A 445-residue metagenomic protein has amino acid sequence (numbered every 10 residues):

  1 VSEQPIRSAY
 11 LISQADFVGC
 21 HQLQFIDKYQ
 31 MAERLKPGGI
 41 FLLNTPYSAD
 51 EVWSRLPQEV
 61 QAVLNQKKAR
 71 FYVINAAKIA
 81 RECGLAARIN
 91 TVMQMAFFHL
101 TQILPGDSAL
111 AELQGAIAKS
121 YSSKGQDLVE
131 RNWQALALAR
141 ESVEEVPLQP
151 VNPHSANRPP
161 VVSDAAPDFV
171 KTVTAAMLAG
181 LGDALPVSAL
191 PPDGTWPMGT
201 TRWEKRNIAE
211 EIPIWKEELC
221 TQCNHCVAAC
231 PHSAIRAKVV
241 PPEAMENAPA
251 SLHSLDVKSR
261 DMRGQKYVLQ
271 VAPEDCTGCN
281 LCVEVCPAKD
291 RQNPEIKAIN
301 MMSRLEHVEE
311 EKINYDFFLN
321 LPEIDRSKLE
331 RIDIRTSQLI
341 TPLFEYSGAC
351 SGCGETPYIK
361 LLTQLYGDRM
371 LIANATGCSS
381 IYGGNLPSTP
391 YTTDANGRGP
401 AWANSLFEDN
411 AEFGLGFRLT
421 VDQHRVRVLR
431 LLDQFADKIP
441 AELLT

Functional and structural regions predicted by a protein language model:
V1-A179, P197, M245-A250: Active-site cofactor/cluster-binding pocket
S48, A80-R81, T221-Q222, T277-G278: Glycine-/small-residue-rich active-site loops that bind phosphorylated ligands and cofactors
A109, L113, S122-C276, V283-T445: Ferredoxin-type iron-sulfur electron-transfer modules and their immediate structural context
